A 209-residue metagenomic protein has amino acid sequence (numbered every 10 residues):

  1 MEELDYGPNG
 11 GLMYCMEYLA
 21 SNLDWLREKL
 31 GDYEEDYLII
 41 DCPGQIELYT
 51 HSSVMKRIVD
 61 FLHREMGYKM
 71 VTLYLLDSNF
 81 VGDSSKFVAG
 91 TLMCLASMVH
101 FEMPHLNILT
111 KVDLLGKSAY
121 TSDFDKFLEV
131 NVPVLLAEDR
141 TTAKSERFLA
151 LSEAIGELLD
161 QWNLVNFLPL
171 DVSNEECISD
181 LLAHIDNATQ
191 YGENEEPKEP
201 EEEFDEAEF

Functional and structural regions predicted by a protein language model:
M1-V71: Nucleotide-state-sensitive switch-loop elements of NTP-binding domains
F61, G67, V71-F209: Conserved GTP-binding G-domain of TRAFAC-class P-loop NTPases and closely related GTPase folds
